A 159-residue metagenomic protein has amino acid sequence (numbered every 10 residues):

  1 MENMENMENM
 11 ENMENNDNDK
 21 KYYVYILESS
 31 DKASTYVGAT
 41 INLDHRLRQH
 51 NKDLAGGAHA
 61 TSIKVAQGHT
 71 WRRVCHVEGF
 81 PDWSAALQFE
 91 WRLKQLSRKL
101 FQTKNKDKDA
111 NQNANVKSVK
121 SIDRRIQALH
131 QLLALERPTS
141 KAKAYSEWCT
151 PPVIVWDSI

Functional and structural regions predicted by a protein language model:
M1-N18, L87, K94-I159: Boundary/linker segments flanking structured domains
D17-K20, E28-D31, A66-H69: Intrinsically disordered, low-complexity regulatory regions enriched in Ser/Pro/Gly/Thr and acidic residues
Y23-E28, S34-N42, R46, H50 (+1 more regions): GIY-YIG nuclease signature motif recognition
I26, A39-I41, G79-F80, P138 (+1 more regions): Alpha-helical interaction segments
A33-S34, P81: Short, aromatic/basic-rich helix-turn unit that serves as a nucleic-acid recognition element
L43-L87, R92-D109, V116, D123: Conserved short loop/helix modules at catalytic or binding sites in compact beta-alpha or helix-hairpin-helix contexts
